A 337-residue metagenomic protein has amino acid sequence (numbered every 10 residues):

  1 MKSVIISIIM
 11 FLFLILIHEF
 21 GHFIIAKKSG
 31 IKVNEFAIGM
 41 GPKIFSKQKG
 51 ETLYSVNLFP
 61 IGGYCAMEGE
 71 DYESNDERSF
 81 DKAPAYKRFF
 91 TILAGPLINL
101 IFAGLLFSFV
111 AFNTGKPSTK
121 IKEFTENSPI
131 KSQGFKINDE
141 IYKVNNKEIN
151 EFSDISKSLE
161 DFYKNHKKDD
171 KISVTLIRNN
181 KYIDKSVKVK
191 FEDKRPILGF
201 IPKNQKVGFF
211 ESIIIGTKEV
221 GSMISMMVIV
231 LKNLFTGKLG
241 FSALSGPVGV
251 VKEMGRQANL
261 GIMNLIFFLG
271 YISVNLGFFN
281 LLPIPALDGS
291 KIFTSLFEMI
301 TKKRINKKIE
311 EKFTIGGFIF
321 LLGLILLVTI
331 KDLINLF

Functional and structural regions predicted by a protein language model:
M1-I5, S79, S132, N165-K168 (+2 more regions): Short, Lys/Arg-enriched, disordered terminal segments
S3, S7, P84-I92, P96-N99 (+2 more regions): Residue-level signature of transmembrane alpha-helical entry/exit and packing/kink sites in multi-pass membrane
S3-N75, I272-V274, F279-T301: Small-residue-rich helix-interface/hinge motifs
I5, I9, F13, A94 (+6 more regions): Lipid-exposed faces of alpha-helical membrane segments in multi-pass integral membrane proteins
I15-E19, G104-F112, K116, N280-L281 (+1 more regions): Short hydrophobic alpha-helical membrane-anchoring segments
I24-I25, S29, V33, V110-S118 (+3 more regions): Membrane-interfacial segments
E70-Y86, A94, I98-L244: PDZ peptide-recognition modules
S79, A83, T125, K190-F278 (+3 more regions): Functional transmembrane alpha-helices
